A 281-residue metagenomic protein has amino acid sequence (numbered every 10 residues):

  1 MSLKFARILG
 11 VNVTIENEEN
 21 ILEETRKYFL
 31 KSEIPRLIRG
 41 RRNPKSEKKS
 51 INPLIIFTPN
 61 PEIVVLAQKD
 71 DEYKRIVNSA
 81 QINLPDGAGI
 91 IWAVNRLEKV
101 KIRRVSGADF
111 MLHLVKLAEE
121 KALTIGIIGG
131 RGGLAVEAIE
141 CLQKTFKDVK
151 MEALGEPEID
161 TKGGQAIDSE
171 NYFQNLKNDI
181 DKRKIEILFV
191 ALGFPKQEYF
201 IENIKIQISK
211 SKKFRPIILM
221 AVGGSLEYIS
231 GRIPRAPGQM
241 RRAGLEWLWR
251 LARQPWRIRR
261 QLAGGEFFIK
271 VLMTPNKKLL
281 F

Functional and structural regions predicted by a protein language model:
M1, K31-L37, R41-I51, K144 (+4 more regions): Short, basic, low-complexity termini and linkers enriched in Ser/Thr/Gly/Pro that act as targeting/leader peptides
M1-I38, K48-D109: N-terminal nucleotide/polyanion-binding subdomain common to many enzyme families
N60-V64, L192-Q197, S225-L226: Short glycine-rich anion-binding loops that position phosphate/pyrophosphate groups of nucleotides and phosphorylated
G89-V94, R235-F281: A transmembrane-helix-recognition feature enriched in membrane-embedded lipid enzymes and envelope glyco-/phospholipid
I91, N95-L176, R183: Conserved beta-alpha
I139, E198-Q207: Short Gly/Thr/Asp-enriched flexible loops that form oxyanion-binding sites at enzyme active sites
E156-G163, S211-R253: Short, flexible loop segments at boundaries between secondary-structure elements
K184-F194: Proline-aspartate-enriched helix->loop->beta-strand connector
